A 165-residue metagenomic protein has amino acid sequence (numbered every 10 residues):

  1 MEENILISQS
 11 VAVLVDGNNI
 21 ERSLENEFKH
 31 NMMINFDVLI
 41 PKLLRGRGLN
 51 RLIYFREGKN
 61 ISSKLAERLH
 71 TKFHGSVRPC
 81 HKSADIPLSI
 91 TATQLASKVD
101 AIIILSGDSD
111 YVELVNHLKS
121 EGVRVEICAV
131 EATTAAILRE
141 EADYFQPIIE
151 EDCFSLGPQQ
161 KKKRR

Functional and structural regions predicted by a protein language model:
M1-A84, S97, R124: Domain-level signal for Mg2+-assisted phosphodiester chemistry and nucleotide/NA-binding surfaces in nucleic-acid
G58-R165: Nuclease catalytic cores that cleave nucleic-acid phosphodiester bonds, predominantly acidic two-metal-ion
